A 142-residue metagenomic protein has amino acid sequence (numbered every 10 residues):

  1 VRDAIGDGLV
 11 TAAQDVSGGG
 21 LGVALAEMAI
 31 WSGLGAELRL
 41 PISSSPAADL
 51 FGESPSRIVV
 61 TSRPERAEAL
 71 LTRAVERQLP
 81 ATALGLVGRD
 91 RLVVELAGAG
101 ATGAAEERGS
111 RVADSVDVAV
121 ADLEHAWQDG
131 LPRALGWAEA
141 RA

Functional and structural regions predicted by a protein language model:
V1-G52, R66-A142: Intein/HINT protein-splicing elements and their conserved insertion hotspots or analogous self-processing inserts
P55-R57: Short, solvent-exposed beta-strand edge segments and adjacent coil->beta transition regions
V59-R63: Short hydrophobic/aromatic beta-strand micro-patches that form the beta-sheet surface supporting nucleotide- or nucleic
